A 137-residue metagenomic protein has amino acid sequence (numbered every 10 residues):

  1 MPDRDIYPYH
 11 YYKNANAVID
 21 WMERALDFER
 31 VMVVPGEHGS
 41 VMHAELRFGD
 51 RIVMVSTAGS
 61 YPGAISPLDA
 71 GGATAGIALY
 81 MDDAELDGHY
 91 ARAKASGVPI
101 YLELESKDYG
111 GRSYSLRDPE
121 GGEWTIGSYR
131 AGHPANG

Functional and structural regions predicted by a protein language model:
M1-Y9, I19-R117, G127-G137: Vicinal oxygen chelate
Y12-N16: Short acidic-aromatic low-complexity motifs
E120: C-terminal catalytic core of tyrosine-transesterase DNA break-rejoin enzymes
